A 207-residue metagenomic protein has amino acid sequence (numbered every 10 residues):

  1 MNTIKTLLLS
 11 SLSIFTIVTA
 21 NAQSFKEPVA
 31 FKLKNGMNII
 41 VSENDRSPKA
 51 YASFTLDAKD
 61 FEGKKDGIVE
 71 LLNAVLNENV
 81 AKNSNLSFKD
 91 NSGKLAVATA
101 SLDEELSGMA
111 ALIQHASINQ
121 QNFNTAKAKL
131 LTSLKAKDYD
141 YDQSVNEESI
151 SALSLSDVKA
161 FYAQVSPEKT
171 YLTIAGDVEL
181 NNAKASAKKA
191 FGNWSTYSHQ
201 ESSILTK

Functional and structural regions predicted by a protein language model:
M1-S11: Bacterial N-terminal signal peptides that target proteins for export
N2, A81-Q200: Charge-rich, well-structured scaffold segments of protease-associated domains
I4-K5, A20-N83, A163, P167-K207: His/Glu-rich zincin catalytic helix
L12-A20: Hydrophobic h-region of N-terminal signal peptides that target proteins for export in Gram-negative bacteria
